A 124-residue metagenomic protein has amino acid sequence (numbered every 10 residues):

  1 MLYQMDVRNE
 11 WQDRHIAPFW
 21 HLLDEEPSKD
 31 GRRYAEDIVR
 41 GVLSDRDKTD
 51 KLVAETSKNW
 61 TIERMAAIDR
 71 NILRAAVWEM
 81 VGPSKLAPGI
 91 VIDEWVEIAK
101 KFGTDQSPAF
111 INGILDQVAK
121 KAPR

Functional and structural regions predicted by a protein language model:
M1-R124: N-terminal interaction/assembly modules
